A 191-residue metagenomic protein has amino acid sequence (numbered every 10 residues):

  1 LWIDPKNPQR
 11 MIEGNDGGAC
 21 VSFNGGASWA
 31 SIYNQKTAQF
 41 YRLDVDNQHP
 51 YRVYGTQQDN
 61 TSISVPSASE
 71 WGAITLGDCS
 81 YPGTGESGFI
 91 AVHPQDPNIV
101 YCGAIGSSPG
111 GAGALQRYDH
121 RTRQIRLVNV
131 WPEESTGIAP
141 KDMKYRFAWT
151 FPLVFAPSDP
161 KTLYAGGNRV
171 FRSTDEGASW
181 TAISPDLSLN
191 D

Functional and structural regions predicted by a protein language model:
L1-D191: Beta-propeller blade termini and top-face loops
